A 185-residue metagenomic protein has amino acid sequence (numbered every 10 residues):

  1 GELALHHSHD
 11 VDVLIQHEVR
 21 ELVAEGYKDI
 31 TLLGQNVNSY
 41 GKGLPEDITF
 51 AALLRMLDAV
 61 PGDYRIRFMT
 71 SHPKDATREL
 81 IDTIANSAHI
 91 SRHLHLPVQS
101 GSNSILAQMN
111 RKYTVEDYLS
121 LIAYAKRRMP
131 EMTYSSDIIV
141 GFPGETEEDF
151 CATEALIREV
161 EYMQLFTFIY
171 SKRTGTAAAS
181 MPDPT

Functional and structural regions predicted by a protein language model:
G1-D12: Canonical Radical SAM [4Fe-4S] cluster-binding loop centered on the CxxxCxxC motif and its immediate flanking residues
I15, F50, Y118, F150-T153: Aromatic/hydrophobic pocket-lining residues that form the small-molecule binding cavity in soluble enzyme cores
E18-Y27, E161: Conserved SAM/SAH cofactor-binding pocket of Class I
A24-E145: Conserved SAM/AdoMet-binding glycine-rich loop
D58, P73, T114, S120-T133 (+1 more regions): Auxiliary Fe-S-binding modules of radical SAM enzymes
